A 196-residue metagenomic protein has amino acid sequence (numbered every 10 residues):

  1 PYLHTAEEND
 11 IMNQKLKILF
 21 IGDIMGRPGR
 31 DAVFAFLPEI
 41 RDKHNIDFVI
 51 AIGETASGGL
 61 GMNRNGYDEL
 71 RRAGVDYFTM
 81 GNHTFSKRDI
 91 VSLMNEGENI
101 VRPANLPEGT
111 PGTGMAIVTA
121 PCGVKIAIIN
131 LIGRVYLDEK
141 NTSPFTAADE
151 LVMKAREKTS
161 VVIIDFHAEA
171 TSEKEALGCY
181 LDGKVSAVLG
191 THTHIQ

Functional and structural regions predicted by a protein language model:
E8-Q196: Acidic, metal/ion-coordinating pockets
